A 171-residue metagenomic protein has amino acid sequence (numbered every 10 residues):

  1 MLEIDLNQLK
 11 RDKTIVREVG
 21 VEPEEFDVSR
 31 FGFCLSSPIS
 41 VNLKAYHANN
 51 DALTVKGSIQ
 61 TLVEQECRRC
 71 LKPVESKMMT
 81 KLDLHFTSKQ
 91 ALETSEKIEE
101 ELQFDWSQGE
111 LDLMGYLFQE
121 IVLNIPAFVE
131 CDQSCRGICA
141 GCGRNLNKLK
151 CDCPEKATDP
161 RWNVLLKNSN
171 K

Functional and structural regions predicted by a protein language model:
M1-K171: Structured interface patches
